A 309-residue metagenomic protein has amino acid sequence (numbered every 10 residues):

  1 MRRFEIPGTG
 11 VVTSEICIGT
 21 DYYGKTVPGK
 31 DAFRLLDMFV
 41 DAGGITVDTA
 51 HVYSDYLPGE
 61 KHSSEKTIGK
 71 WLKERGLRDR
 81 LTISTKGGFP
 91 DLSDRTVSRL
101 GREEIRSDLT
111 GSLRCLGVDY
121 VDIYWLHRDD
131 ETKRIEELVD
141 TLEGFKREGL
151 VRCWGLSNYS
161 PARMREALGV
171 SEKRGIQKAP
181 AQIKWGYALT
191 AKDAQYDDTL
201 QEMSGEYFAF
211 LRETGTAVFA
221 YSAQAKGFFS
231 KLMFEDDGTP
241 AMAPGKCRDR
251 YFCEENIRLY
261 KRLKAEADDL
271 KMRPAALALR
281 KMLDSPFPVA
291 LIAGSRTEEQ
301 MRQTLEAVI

Functional and structural regions predicted by a protein language model:
M1-D79, R147: N-terminal binding-site loop/beta-alpha segment at the start of enzyme catalytic domains that lines or forms
E5, T13-C17, I45-T46, R80-S84 (+5 more regions): Structural preference for beta-strand elements that scaffold enzyme active sites
I6, I18, A32, V47 (+10 more regions): Conserved, mostly hydrophobic/aromatic
P7-T26, S84-V97, Y120, W125: N-terminal small/glycine-rich loop or linker at the start of catalytic domains across soluble metabolic enzymes
V27-V40, L100-L116, M164-G169: Short, acidic/polar
Y53-L57, P90-T96, L189-A194: A short acidic, helix-capping loop that chelates divalent metal ions and anchors anionic groups
L113-R134: Active-site groove signature of glycoside hydrolases
D129, K133-I309: Beta/alpha (TIM)-barrel catalytic core signal, keyed to glycine-rich beta->alpha loops juxtaposed to Asp/Glu that bind
